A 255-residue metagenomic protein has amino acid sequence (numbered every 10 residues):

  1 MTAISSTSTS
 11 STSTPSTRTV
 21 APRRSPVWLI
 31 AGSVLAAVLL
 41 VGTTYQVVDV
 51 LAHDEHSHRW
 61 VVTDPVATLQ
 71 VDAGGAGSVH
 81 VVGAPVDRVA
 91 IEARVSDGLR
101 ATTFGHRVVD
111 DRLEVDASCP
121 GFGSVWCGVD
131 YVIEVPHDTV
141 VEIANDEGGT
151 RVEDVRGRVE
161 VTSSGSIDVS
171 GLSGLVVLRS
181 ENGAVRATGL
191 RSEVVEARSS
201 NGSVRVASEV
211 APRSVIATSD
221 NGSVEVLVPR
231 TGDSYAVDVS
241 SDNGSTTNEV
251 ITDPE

Functional and structural regions predicted by a protein language model:
T2-G98, G121-E134, T246-E255: Short acidic/polar N-terminal linker immediately downstream of export determinants
A3-R18, S78, N145, G149 (+9 more regions): Ser/Thr/Pro-rich low-complexity tandem-repeat tracts
H58-T63, A101-L175, V185-A187, R205 (+1 more regions): Right-handed parallel beta-helix
V62-D64, Q70-A73, A117, V135 (+8 more regions): Hydrophobic residues in beta-strands and at strand termini
Q70, H80, T103-G105, V132 (+5 more regions): Short, surface-exposed charged micro-motifs
G75, G83-P85, V95, C119 (+11 more regions): A mature extracytoplasmic/lumenal domain signature
S78, R88-A90, T103, V140 (+5 more regions): Exposed beta-strand and adjacent loop surfaces of beta-rich binding modules that mediate intermolecular recognition
V176, A184-E255: Short, surface-exposed interaction patches in beta-rich subdomains that mediate adhesion/assembly near membranes
